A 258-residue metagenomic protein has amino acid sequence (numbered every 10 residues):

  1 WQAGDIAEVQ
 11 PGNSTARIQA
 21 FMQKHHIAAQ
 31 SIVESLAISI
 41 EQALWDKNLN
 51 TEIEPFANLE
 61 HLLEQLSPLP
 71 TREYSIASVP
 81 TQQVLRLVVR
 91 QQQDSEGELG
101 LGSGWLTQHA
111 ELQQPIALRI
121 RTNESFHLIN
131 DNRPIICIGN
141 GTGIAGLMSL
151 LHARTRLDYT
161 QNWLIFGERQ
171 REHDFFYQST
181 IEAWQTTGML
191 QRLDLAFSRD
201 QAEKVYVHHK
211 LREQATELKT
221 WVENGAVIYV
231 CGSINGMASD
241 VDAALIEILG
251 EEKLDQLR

Functional and structural regions predicted by a protein language model:
W1-R258: FNR-like FAD-binding dehydrogenase module
